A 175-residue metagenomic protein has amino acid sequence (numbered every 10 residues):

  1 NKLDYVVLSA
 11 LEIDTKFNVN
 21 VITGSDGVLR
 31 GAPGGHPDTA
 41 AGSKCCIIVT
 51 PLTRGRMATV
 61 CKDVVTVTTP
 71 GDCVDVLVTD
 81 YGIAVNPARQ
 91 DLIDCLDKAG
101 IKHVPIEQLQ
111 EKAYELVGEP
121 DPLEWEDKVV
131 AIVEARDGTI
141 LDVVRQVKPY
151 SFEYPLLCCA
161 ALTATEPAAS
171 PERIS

Functional and structural regions predicted by a protein language model:
N1-S175: Conserved phosphate- and dinucleotide-binding cores of soluble alpha/beta proteins, encompassing both enzyme active
